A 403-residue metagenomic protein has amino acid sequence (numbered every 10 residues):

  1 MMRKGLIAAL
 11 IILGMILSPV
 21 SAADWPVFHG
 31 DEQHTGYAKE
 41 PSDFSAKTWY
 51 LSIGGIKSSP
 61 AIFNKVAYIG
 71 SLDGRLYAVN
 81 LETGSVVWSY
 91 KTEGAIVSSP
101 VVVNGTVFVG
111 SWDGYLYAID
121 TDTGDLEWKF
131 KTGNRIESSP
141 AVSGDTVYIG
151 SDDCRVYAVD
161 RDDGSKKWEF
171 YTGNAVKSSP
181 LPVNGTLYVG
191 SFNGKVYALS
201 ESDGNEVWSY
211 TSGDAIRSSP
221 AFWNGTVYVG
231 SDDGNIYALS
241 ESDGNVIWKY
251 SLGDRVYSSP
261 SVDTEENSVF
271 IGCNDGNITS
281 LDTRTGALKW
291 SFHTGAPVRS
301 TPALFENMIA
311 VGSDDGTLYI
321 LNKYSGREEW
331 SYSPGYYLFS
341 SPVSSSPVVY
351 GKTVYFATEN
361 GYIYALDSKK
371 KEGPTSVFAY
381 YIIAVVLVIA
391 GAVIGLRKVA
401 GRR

Functional and structural regions predicted by a protein language model:
M1-V27, I363, K370-R403: Secretory targeting signatures
I7-L10, G14-M15, P19, T83-V86 (+12 more regions): Intrinsically disordered, low-complexity repeat segments enriched in small/polar residues
P19, K65, A78, S85-V86 (+5 more regions): Detector for intrinsically disordered, low-structure N-terminal pre-sequences
A23-S58, S85-T92, D125-T132, S165-T172 (+5 more regions): Aromatic (tryptophan-biased) beta-strands that constitute blades/sheets of beta-rich domains
W25-H29, G54-R75, E93-Y117, G133-Y157 (+5 more regions): Repeat-blade elements of multi-bladed beta-propeller folds
K39-P41, A78-N80, S89, A118-D120 (+5 more regions): Preference for long, amphipathic alpha-helical scaffolds in soluble/luminal domains and all-alpha bundles
T48-W49, S143, V183, T317-I320 (+1 more regions): Short, positively charged, low-complexity/disordered linker segments
N80-G84, D120-G124, D160-D163, S200-D203 (+4 more regions): Short loop/turn segments that connect beta-strands within beta-propeller blades
